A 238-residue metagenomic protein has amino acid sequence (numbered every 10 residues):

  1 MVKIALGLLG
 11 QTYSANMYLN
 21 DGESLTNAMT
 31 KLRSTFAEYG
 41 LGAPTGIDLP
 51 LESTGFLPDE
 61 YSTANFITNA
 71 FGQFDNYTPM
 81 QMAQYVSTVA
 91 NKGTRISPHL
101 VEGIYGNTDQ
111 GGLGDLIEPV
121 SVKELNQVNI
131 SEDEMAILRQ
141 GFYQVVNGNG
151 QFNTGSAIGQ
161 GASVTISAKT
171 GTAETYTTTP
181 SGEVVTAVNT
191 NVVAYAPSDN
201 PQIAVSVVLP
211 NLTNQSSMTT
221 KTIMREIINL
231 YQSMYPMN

Functional and structural regions predicted by a protein language model:
M1-L209: Beta-lactam-recognizing serine transpeptidase/beta-lactamase-like catalytic domain environment
T30, A136, M218-R225: Short, well-ordered alpha-helical segments
G111-L125, K221-N238: Short, gly/Ser/Thr-rich active-site loops of penicillin-recognizing serine hydrolases
L209-K221: A short acidic/glycine-rich loop-to-helix N-cap element
